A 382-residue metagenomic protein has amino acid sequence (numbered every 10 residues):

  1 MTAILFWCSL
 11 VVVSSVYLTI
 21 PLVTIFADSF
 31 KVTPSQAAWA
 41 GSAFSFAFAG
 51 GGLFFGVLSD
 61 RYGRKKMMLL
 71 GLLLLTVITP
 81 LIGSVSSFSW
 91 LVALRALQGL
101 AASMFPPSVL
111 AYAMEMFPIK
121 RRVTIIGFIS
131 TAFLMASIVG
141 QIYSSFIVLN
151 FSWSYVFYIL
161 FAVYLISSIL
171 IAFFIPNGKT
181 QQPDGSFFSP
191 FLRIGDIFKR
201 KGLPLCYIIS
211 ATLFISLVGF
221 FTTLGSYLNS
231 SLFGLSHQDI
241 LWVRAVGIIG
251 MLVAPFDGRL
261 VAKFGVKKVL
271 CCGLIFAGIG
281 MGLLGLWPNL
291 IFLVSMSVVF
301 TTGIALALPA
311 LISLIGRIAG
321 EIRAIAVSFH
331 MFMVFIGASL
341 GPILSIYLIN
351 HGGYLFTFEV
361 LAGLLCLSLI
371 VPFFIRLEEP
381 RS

Functional and structural regions predicted by a protein language model:
M1-P34, F55, F220-S226: Extracytoplasmic
K31, G63, S84-W90, P118 (+2 more regions): Helix-breaking motifs and short loop linkers at transmembrane-helix boundaries and internal kinks in secondary membrane
G50-S86: Conserved MFS/SLC helix-loop-helix module at the cytosolic interface between two early adjacent transmembrane helices
L74, I78, S89-L97, I291-V299: Paired small-residue
W90, I119, F128-I175: Helix-loop-helix hairpin linking two adjacent transmembrane segments in secondary transporters
L94-M135: Cytoplasmic helix-loop-helix junction between adjacent transmembrane helices in 12-TM secondary transporters
P176-Y207: Juxtamembrane intracellular "pre-TM" segments in multi-pass secondary transporters
K267-L311: C-terminal transmembrane helical hairpin of 12-TM major facilitator-type secondary transporters
